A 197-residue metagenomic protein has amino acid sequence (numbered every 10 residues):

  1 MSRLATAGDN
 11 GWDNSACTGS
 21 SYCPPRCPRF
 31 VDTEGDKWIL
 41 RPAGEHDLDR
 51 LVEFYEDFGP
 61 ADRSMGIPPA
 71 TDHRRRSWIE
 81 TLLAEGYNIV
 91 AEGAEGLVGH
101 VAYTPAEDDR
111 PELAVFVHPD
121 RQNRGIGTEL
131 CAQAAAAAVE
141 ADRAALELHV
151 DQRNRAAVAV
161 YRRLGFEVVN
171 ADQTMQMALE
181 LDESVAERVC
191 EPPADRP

Functional and structural regions predicted by a protein language model:
M1-T33, L181: Acyl-donor-binding surface of acyltransferase catalytic domains
W38-L51: A short beta-loop-alpha structural element at the N-terminal edge of CoA-dependent acyl/N-acetyltransferase catalytic
E45, E53-A114, H118: Acetyl-CoA-dependent GNAT
R110, A138-D151: Conserved GNAT acetyl-CoA-binding A-motif
A114-R124, V150-D151: A short, internal acetyl-CoA/4′-phosphopantetheine-binding micro-motif in the GNAT/acyltransferase core
R121, G125-Q133: Conserved acetyl-CoA pyrophosphate-binding loop and the N-cap/start of the following alpha-helix in GNAT-like
T128, E140, Q152-D172: Conserved active-site alpha-helix within GNAT-family acetyltransferase domains
D151-N154, N170-P197: C-terminal "cap" of GNAT-fold acetyltransferases
